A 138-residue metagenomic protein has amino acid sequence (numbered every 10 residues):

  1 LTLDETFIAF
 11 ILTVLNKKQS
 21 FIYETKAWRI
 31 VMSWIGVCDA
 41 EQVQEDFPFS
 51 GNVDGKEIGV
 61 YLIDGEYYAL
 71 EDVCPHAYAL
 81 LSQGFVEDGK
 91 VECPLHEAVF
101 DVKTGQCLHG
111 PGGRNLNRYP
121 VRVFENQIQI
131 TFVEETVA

Functional and structural regions predicted by a protein language model:
L1-V31: N-terminal amphipathic/basic-hydrophobic helices that include classical n-h-c signal peptides and signal-anchor
Q19-D88, V102, N115-A138: N-terminal pre-ligand scaffold of iron-sulfur
C74, C93-H96: Short cysteine clusters
D88-P94, C107-L116: Short cysteine/histidine-rich metal-coordination sites, predominantly Zn2+-binding motifs
V99: Short helix-to-coil "ATP-lid" hinge immediately C-terminal to the conserved N-box Asn in the Bergerat
